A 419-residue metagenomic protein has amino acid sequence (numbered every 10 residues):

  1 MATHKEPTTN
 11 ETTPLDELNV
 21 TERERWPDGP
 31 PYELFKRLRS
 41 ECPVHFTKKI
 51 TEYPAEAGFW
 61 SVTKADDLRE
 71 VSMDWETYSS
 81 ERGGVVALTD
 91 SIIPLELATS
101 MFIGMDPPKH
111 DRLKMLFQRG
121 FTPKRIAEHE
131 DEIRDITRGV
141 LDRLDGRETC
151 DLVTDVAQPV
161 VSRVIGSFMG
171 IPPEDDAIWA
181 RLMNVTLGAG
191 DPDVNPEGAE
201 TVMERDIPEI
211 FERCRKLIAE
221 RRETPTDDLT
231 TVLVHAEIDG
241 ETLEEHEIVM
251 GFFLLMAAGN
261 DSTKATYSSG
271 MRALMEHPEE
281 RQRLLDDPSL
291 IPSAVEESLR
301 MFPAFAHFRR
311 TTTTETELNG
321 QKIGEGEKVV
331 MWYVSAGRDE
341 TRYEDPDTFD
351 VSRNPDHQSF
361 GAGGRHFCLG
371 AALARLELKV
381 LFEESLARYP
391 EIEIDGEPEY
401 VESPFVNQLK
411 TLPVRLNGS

Functional and structural regions predicted by a protein language model:
M1-S419: Cytochrome P450
